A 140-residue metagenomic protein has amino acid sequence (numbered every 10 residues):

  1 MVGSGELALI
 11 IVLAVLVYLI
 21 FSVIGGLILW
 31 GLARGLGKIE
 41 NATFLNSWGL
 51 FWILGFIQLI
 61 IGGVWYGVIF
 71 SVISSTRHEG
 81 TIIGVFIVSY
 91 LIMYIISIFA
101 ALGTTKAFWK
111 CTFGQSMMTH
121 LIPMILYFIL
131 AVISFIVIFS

Functional and structural regions predicted by a protein language model:
M1, M93, M117-M118, M124: Detector for methionine-enriched segments
M1-V17, I61-M93, A131-S140: Membrane-helix interface segments in multi-pass membrane proteins
I10-G31, T43, I82-W109, F113 (+1 more regions): Selective recognition of hydrophobic, aromatic-rich stretches within alpha-helical transmembrane segments of polytopic
I28-I57, T104-I122, F139: Membrane-interface extramembranous regions at the lipid-water interface
L59-I60, M124-L130: Aromatic-anchored segments of alpha-helical transmembrane domains
G63-R77, S97-S116: Generic hydrophobic segment detector
